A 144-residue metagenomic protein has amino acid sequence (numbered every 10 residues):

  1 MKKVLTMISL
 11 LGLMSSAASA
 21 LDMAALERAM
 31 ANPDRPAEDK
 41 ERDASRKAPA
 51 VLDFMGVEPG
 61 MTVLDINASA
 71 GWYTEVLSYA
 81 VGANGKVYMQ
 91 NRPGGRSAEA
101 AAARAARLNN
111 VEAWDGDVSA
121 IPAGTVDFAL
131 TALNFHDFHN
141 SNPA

Functional and structural regions predicted by a protein language model:
M7-S15: Bacterial N-terminal signal peptides
S16-A20: Sec/Tat signal peptide C-region and signal peptidase I cleavage site
A25-E58: Class I SAM-dependent methyltransferase Rossmann-like catalytic core, especially the SAM/SAH-binding loop
E58-S69: Conserved class I S-adenosyl-L-methionine
A70-A83: Conserved SAM-binding loop of SAM-dependent methyltransferases across substrates and taxa, primarily the Class I
K86-N91: Conserved SAM-binding motif I beta-strand of class I
R96-A123: S-adenosyl-L-methionine
V126-A144: A short SAM/SAH-binding and catalytic strip from SAM-dependent methyltransferases
